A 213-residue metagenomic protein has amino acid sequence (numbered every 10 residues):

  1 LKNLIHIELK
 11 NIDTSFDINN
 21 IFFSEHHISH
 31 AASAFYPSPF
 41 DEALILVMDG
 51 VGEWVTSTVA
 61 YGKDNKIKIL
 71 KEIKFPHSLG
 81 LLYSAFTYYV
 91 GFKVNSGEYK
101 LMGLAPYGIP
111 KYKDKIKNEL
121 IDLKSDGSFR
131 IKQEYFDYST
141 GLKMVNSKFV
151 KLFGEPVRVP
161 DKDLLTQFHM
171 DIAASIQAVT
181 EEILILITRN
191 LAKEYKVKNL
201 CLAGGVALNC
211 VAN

Functional and structural regions predicted by a protein language model:
L1-N213: Short acidic/glycine-rich loops and adjacent helix/strand connectors that line catalytic pockets where negatively
